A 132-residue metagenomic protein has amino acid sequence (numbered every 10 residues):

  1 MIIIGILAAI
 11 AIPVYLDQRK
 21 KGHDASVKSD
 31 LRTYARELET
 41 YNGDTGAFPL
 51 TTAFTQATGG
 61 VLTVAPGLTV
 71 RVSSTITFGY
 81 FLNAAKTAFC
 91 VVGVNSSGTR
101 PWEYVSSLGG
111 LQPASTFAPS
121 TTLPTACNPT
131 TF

Functional and structural regions predicted by a protein language model:
M1, K28, A35: Conserved catalytic core of two-component sensor histidine kinases
M1-L16: N-terminal single-pass transmembrane signal-anchor helix
A9, S26, S97: Short, electropositive, low-hydrophobicity segments enriched in small/polar residues
V14-L31, T45: Aliphatic-rich helix starts adjacent to a transmembrane/signal segment
R36-F132: Periplasmic/extracellular, small/polar-rich flexible segments of pilin-like filament-forming proteins
